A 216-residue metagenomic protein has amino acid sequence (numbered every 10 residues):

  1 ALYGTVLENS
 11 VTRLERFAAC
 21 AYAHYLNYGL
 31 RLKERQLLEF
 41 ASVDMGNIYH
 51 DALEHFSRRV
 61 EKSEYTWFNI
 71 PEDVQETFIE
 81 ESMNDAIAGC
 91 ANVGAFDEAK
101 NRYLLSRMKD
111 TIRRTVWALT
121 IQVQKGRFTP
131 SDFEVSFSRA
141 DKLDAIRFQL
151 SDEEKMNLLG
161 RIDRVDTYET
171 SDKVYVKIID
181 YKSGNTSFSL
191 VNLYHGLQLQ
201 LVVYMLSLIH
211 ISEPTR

Functional and structural regions predicted by a protein language model:
A1-S57: C-terminal, charged and often intrinsically disordered regions of DNA end-processing helicases and nucleases
N9, R13-F17, K33-M45, P71 (+5 more regions): Conserved aromatic-histidine-acidic binding/catalytic patches
L14-E15, L26-G29, H50-S57, K109 (+4 more regions): Short, well-ordered alpha-helical packing segments
A18-L30, S82-A88, D166, D172-S183: Active-site-adjacent bridging/hinge elements
C20, I112, I211: Calmodulin-binding IQ motif helices
D51-D144: A non-catalytic, helix-rich entry segment at domain boundaries
P130-L208: Non-catalytic protein-protein interaction segments used by genome-maintenance enzymes to assemble and couple activities
S207-T215: Residue-level detector of conserved catalytic or cofactor/ligand-binding positions in enzyme active sites
